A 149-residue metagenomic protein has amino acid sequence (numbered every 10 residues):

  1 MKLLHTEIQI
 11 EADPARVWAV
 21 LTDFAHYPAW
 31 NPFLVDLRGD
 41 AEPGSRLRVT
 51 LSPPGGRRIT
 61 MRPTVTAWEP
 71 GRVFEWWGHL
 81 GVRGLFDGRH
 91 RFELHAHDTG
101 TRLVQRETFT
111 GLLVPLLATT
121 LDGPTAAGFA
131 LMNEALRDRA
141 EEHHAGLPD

Functional and structural regions predicted by a protein language model:
M1-E42, R102: Hydrophobic ligand-binding cavity/cleft-lining segments
K2, T50, H79, L117-L121: Residue-level detector of alpha-helix boundaries and kinks
P28, R38-D40, S52-R102, T108-G111 (+2 more regions): Hydrophobic-ligand binding "helix-grip"
P43-R48: Short coil-to-beta transition motif at edge beta-strands of beta-rich domains
R102, T108-D149: A conserved amphipathic terminal alpha-helix motif
